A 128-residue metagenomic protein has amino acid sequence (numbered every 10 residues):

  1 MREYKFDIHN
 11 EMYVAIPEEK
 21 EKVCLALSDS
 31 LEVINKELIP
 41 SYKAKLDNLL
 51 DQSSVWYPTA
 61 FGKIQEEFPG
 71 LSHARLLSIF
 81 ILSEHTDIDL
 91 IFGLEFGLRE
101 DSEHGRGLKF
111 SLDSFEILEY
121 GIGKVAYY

Functional and structural regions predicted by a protein language model:
M1-K20, L71, S83-Y128: Acidic, proline/glycine-rich low-complexity IDRs
M1-R75: Long, contiguous N-terminal structural blocks used for assembly/anchoring
L76-I81: Core of folded catalytic or high-affinity ligand/protein-binding domains in predominantly eukaryotic proteins
